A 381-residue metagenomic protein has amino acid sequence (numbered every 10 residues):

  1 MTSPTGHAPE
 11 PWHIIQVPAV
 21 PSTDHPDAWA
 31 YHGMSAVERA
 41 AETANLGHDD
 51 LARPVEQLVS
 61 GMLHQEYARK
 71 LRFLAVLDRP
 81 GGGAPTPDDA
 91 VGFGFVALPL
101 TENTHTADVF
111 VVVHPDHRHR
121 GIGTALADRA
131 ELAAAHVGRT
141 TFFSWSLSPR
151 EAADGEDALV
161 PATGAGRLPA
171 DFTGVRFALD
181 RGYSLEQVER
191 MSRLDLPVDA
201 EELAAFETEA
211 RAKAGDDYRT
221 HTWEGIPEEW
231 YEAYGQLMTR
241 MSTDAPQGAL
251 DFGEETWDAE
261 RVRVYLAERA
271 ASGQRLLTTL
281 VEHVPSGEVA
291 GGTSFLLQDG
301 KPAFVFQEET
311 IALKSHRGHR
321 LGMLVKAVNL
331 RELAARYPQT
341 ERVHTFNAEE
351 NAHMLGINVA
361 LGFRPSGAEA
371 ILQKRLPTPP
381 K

Functional and structural regions predicted by a protein language model:
M1-A19, D128-E229, E369-Q373: Acyl-donor-binding surface of acyltransferase catalytic domains
T2-R69, A84-P87, K213-E260: Short amphipathic alpha-helix that is part of the acyltransferase structural core
A41-G83, D88-N103, S242-F304, E309-K314: A conserved beta-strand-loop-helix scaffold within acyl/acetyltransferase catalytic domains
V109, F142-S146, Q307, V343-T345: Conserved hydrophobic beta-strand within the GNAT/NAT acetyltransferase core sheet that lines the active-site cleft
F110-R118, S148, E309-G318: A short, internal acetyl-CoA/4′-phosphopantetheine-binding micro-motif in the GNAT/acyltransferase core
H119-A135, S144, A312, G318-E332 (+2 more regions): Conserved acetyl-CoA-binding loop-helix of GNAT-fold acetyltransferases
R139, P338-T340: Short, high-confidence coil segments that cap the C-terminus of an alpha-helix and link into the following beta-strand
G291-T293, F306-Q307, H319, V325 (+2 more regions): Conserved N-terminal glycine/acidic-rich loop preference
